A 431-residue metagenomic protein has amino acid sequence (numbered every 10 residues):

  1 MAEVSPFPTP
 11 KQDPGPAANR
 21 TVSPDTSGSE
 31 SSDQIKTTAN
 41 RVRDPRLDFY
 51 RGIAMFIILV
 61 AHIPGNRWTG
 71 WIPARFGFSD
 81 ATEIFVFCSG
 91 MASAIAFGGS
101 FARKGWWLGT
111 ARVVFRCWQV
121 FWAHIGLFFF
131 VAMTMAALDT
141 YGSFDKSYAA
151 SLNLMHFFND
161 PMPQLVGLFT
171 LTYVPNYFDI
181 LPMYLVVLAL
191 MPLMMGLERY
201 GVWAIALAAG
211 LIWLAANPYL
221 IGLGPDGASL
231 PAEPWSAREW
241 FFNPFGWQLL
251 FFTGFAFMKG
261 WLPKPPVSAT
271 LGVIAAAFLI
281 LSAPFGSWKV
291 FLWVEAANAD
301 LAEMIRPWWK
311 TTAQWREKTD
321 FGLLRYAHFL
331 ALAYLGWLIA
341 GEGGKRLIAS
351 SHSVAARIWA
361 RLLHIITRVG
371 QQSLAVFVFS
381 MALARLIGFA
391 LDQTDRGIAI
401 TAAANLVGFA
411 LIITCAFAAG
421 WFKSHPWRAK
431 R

Functional and structural regions predicted by a protein language model:
A2-K11, P16-R431: Alpha-helical transmembrane segments and their immediate juxtamembrane cytosolic regions
